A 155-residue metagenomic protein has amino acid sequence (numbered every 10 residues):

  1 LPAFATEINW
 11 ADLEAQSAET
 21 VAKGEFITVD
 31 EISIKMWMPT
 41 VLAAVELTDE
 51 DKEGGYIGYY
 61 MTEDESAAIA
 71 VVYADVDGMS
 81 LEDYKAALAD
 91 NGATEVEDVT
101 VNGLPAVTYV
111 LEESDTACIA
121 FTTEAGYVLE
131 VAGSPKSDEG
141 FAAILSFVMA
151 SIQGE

Functional and structural regions predicted by a protein language model:
L1-Y56, S114, A125, A132-E155: N-terminal targeting sequences that direct proteins away from the cytosol to non-cytosolic compartments
A22-E31, G58-T62, E97-V101, Y109-L111 (+1 more regions): Short acidic-hydrophobic surface loop/beta-edge motif
V29, A44, I69-V71, A93-V96 (+1 more regions): Generic structural motif
W37-M38, A70-Y73, I119-T122, V131: Short amphipathic beta-strand/extended segments with alternating polar/hydrophobic composition
G58-D83, V128-A132: A short acidic-to-branched-hydrophobic micro-motif
L81-E82, I119, E139-I144: A short, polar/proline- and glycine-enriched secondary-structure boundary/capping micro-motif
E82-A86, I152: Acidic Ser/Thr/Pro-rich low-complexity disordered segments that often serve as glycosylated linkers/stalks around
K85-V128: Signature of long, low-cysteine stretches enriched in small and polar/charged residues
